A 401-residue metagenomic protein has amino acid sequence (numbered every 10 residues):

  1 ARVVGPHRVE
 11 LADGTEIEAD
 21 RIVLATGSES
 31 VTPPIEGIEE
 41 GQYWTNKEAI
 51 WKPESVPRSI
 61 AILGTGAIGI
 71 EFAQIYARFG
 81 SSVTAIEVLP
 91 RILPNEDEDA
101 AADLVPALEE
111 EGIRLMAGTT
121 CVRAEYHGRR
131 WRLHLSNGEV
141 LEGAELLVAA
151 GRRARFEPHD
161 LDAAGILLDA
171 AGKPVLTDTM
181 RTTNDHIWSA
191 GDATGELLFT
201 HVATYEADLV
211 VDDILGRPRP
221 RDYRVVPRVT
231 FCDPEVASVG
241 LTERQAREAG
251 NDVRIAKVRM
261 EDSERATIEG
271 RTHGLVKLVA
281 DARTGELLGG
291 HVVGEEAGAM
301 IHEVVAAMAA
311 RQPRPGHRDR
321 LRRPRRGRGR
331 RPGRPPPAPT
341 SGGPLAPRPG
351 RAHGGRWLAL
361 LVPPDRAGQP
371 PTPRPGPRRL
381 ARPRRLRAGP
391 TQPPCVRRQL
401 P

Functional and structural regions predicted by a protein language model:
A1, I17-G27, L63, G143-G151 (+1 more regions): Short hydrophobic core segments
A1-R21, L115, V122-R132: Feature captures the FAD/FMN-dependent oxidoreductase FAD-binding
A12-R21, S136-E145, T183: Core beta-strand elements of the Rossmann-like FAD/NAD(P) dinucleotide-binding domain in flavoenzyme oxidoreductases
T26-S82, I86, E111-R114, D162-A164 (+1 more regions): Glycine-rich dinucleotide-binding loop and its adjacent helix/turn
E39-V56, V140-L215: FAD-site-proximal beta/loop scaffold in flavoenzymes
W51, P57-A61, A67-R132, S136-E139 (+2 more regions): Rossmann-like dinucleotide-binding cores of NAD(P)H-dependent redox enzymes
F231-T372: Flexible, glycine-rich terminal cap/loop adjacent to redox cofactors in electron-transfer oxidoreductases
R366-P401: Compositionally biased, low-complexity flexible segments
